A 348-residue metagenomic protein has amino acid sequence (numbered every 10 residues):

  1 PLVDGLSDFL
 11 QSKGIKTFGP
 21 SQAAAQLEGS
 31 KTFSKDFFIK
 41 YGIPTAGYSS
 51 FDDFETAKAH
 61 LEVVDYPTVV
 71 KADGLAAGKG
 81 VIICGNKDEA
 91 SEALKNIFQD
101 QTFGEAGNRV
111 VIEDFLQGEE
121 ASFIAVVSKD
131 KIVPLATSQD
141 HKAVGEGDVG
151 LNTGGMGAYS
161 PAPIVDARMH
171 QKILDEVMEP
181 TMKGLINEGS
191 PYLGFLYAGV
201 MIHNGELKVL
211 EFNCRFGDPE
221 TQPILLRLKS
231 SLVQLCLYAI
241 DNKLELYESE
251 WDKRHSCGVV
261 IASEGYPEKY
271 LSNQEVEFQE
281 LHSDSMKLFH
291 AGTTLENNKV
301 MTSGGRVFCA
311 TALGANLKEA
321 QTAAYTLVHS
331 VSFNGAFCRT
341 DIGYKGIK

Functional and structural regions predicted by a protein language model:
P1-G29, G42-F51: A short, GP-enriched loop/loop-strand-helix hinge that lies immediately N-terminal to, or at the N-terminal rim
T17-P20, G47-S50, T68-A72, I83 (+3 more regions): General beta-strand structural signal in soluble alpha/beta enzymes
Q26-T32, G145-E146: Short, charged, surface-exposed secondary-structure boundary motifs
D65-N86, I224: Conserved anion/nucleotide-ligand pocket segment
G80-T221: Internal nucleotide-binding/catalytic subdomain
L174-L196, N213-S285, E296: Active-site "cap" helix and flanking loop/linker of ATP-utilizing ligase/carboxylase catalytic domains
T293-N297, T302-K348: Generic C-terminus detector
